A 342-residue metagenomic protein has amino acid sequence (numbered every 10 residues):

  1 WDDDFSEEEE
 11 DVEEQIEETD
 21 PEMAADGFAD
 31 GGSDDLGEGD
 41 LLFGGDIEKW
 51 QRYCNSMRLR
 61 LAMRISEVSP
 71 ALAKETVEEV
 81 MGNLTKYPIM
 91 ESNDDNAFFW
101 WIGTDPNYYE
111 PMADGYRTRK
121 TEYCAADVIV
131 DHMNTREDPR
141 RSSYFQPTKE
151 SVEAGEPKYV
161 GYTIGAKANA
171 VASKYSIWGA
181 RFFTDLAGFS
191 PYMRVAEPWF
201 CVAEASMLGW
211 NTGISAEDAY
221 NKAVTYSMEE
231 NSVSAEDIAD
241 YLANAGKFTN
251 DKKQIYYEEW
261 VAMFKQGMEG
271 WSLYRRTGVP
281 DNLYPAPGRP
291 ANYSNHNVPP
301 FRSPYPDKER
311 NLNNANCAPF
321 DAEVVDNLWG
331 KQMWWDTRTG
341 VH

Functional and structural regions predicted by a protein language model:
W1-E9, E17-N231, F248-K252, E258 (+1 more regions): Structured, solvent-exposed acidic/aromatic patches
W210, T225-H342: C-terminal functional modules
